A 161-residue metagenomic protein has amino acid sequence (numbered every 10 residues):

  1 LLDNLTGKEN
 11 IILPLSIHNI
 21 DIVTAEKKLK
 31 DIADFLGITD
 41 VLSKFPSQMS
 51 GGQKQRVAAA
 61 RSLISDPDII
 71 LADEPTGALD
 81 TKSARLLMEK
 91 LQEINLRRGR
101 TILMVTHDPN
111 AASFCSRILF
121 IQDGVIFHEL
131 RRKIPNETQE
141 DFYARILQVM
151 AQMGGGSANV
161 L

Functional and structural regions predicted by a protein language model:
L5-L13: Short coil-to-helix segment of the ABC ATPase nucleotide-binding domain corresponding to the Q-loop/switch region
T24-L36, V149: ABC nucleotide-binding domain "signature" region
F45-M49, Q53-Q55: Conserved ABC ATPase signature
A59, L87: Hydrophobic anchor residue at the start of the ABC signature
I64-D68: A short, proline-enriched helix->beta-strand linker immediately N-terminal to the Walker B motif in ABC-type P-loop
I70-D73: Catalytic Walker B motif of ABC-type/P-loop ATPase nucleotide-binding domains
V125-A151: Conserved beta-strand-loop-alpha-helix hinge in the C-terminal portion of ABC ATPase nucleotide-binding domains
